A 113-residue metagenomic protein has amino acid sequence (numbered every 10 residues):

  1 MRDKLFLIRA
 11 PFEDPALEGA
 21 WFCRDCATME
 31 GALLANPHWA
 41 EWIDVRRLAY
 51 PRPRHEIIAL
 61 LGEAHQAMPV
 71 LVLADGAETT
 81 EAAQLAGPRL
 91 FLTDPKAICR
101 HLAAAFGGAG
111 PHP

Functional and structural regions predicted by a protein language model:
M1-P113: GST-like domain detector, emphasizing the conserved glutathione-binding G-site in the N-terminal thioredoxin-like
